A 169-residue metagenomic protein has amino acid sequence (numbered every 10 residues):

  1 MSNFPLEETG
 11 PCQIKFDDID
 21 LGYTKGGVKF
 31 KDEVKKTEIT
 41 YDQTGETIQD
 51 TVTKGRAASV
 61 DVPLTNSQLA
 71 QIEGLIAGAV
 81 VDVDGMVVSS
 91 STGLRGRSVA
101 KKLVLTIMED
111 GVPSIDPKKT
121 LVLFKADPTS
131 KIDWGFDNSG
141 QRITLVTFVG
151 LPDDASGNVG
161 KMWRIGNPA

Functional and structural regions predicted by a protein language model:
M1-E7, V88-V99: Short linear motifs in intrinsically disordered
M1-G74, K125-T144: Solvent-exposed edge beta-strands and adjacent loop segments that serve as assembly or binding interfaces
I14, V60, L103-L105, I165: Hydrophobic beta-strand residues in large extracellular and virion-surface proteins
L64, I107-E109, G150-P152: Short, structured patches in soluble enzyme cores that scaffold and shape functional sites
S67-G93: Charged, amphipathic alpha-helical segments
Q71, M108-K118, S156-N158: Short, surface-exposed beta-strand/loop "edge" segments at domain boundaries and coil↔beta transitions
T92-I115, L123: Phosphate/anion-contacting hairpin/loop surfaces
K119-A169: Mixed-charge, glycine-accented linear interaction segment located at domain edges/termini
